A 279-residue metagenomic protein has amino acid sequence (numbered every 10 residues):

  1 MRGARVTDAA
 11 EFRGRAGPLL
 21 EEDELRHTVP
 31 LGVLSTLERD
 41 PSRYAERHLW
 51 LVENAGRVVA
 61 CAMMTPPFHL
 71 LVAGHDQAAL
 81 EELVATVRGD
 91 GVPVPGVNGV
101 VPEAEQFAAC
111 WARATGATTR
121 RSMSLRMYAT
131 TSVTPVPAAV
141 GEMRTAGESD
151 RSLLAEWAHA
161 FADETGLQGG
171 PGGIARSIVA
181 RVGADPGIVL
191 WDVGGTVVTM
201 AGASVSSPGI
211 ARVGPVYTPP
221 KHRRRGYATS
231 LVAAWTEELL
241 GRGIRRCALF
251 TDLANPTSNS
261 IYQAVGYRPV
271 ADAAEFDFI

Functional and structural regions predicted by a protein language model:
M1-P30, V133-Q168: Short amphipathic alpha-helix that is part of the acyltransferase structural core
A4-T7, P18, E24, L31-V92 (+2 more regions): Conserved donor-binding loop and adjoining core beta-sheet/short helix segment in diverse acyl/aminoacyl transferases
S35, M64-P66, G166-Y217: A conserved beta-strand-loop-helix scaffold within acyl/acetyltransferase catalytic domains
N54-A60, T65-V140, F276: Acyl-donor-binding surface of acyltransferase catalytic domains
Q77-T86, G214-P220, R224-G241, N259-A264: Conserved acetyl-CoA-binding loop-helix of GNAT-fold acetyltransferases
G91-V101, L239-T251: Conserved GNAT acetyl-CoA-binding A-motif
N98-A104, L249-N259, F276-I279: Conserved beta-strand-loop-alpha-helix junction that forms the acyl-donor binding cleft
L190-D192, S204-S206, R225-E238, L249-D252: Recognition helices and adjacent regulatory flanks at domain boundaries
